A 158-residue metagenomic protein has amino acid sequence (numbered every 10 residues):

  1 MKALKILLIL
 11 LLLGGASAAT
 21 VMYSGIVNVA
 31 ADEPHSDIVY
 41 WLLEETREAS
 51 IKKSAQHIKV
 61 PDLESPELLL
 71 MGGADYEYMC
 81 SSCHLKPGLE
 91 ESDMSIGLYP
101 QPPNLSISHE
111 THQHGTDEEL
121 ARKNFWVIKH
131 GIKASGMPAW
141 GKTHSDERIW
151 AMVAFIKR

Functional and structural regions predicted by a protein language model:
A3-L70, D93-M94, G115-A121, W140-K157: Periplasmic c-type cytochrome electron-transfer domains
Y23, Y40, Y76-Y78, Y99: Sequence-level detector for tyrosine residue identity
K53-A55, Y76-C80, R122-N124: N-terminal start-of-chain detector that recognizes signal peptides and the immediate post-cleavage beginning
L69, G73, L85-K129: Gly/Gly-Pro-rich "capping" loops immediately C-terminal to redox-active cysteine motifs in periplasmic/lumenal
G72, Y76-P87, M152-I156: The canonical Cys-X-X-Cys-His
N104-L105, G136-A139: Conserved beta-strand positions that form and line the central face of beta-propeller blades
